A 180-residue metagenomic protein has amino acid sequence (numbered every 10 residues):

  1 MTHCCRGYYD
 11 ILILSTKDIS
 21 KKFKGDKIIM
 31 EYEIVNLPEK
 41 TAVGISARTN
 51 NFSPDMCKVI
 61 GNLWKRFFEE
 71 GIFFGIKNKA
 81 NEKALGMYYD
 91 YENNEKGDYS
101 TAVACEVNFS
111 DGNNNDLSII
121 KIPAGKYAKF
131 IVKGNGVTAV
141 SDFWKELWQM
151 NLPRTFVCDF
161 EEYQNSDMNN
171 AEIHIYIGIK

Functional and structural regions predicted by a protein language model:
H3-K180: A solvent-exposed interaction/effector surface
